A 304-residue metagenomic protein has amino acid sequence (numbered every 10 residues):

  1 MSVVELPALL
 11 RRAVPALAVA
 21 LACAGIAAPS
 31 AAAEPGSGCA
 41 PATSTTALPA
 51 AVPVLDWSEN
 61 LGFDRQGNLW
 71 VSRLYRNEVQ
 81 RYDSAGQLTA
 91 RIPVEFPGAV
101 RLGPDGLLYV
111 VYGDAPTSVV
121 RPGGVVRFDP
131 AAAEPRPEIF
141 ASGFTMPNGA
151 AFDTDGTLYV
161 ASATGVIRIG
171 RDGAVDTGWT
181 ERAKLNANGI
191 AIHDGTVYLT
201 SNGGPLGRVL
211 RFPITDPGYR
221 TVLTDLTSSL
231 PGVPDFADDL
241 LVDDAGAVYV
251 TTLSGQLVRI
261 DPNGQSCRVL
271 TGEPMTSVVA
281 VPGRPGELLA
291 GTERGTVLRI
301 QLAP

Functional and structural regions predicted by a protein language model:
M1-E34: Secretory targeting and sorting signals
A33-S44: Blade/loop signatures of beta-propeller domains
S44-V52, G86-I92, P135-A141, A174-E181 (+2 more regions): A short beta-strand motif characteristic of beta-propeller blades
V52-Q66, V94-T117, A141-T157, A161 (+5 more regions): Beta-rich, blade/repeat-based domains predominating in secreted/periplasmic proteins but also intracellular
L74-Y75, P116-G123, N202-G207: Short, solvent-exposed loop/turn segments at conserved positions within beta-propeller repeat blades
Y75-E78, T164-V166, G204-G207, S254-Q256 (+1 more regions): Loop/turn residues immediately N-terminal
Y82-Q87, F128-A133, G170-A174, P213-G218 (+2 more regions): Short loop/turn segments that connect beta-strands within beta-propeller blades
R121-G170: Hydrophobic alpha-helical segments and helix pairs
